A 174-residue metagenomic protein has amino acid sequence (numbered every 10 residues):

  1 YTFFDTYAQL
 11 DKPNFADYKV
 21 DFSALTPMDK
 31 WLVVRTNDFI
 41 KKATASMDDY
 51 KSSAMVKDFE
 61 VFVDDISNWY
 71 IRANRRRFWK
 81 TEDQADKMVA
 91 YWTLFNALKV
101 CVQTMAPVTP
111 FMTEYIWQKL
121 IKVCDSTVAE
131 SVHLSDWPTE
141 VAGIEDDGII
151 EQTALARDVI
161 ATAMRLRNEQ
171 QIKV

Functional and structural regions predicted by a protein language model:
T2, Q171-V174: Short, intrinsically disordered, charge-balanced linker/junction segments flanking boundaries in proteins
Q9-K41, R72-T162, E169-Q170: Acidic, turn-prone loop/beta-hairpin segments
M47-A54: Short helix-adjacent coil turns
E60: Aromatic-lined ligand-binding clefts that engage carbohydrates, nucleic acids, or primary amines
